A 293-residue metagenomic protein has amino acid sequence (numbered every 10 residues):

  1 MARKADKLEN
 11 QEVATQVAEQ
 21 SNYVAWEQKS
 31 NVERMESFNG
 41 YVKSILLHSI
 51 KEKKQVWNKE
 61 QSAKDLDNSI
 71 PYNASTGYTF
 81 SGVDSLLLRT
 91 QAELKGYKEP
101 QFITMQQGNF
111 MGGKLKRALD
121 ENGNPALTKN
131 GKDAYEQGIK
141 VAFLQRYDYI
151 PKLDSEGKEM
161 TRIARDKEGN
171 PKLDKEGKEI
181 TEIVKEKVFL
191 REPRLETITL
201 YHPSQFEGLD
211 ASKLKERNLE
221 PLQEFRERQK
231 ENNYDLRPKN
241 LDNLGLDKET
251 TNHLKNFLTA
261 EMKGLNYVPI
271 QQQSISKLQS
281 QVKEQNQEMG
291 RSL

Functional and structural regions predicted by a protein language model:
A2-L293: N-terminal accessory/interface modules of nucleic-acid-binding and processing proteins
